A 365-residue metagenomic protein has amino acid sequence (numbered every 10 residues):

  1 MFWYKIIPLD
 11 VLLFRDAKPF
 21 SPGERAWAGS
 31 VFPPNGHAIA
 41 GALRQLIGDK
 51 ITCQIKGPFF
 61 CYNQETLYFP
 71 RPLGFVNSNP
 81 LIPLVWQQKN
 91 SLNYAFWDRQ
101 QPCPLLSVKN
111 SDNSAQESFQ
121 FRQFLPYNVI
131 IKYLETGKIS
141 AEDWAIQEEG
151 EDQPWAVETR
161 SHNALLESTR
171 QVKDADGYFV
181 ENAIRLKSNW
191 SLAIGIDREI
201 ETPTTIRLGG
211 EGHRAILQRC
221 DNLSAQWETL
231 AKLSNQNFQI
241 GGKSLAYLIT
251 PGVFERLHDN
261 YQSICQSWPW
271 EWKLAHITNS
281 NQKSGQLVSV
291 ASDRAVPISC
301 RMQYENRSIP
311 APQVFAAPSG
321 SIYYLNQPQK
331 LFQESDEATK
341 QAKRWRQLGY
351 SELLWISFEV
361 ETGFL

Functional and structural regions predicted by a protein language model:
F2-L365: Conserved active-site/ligand-binding neighborhood in enzyme cores
